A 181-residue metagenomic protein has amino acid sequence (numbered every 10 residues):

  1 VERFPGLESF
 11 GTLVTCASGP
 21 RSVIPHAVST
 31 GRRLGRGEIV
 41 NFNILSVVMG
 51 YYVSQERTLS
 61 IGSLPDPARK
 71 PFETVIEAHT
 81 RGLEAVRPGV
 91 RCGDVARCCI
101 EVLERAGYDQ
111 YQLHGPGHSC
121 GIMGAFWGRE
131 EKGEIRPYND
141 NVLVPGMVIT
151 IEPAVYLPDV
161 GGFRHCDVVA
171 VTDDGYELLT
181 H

Functional and structural regions predicted by a protein language model:
V1-H181: Active-site neighborhoods and metal-handling regions in enzymes and metal-associated proteins
